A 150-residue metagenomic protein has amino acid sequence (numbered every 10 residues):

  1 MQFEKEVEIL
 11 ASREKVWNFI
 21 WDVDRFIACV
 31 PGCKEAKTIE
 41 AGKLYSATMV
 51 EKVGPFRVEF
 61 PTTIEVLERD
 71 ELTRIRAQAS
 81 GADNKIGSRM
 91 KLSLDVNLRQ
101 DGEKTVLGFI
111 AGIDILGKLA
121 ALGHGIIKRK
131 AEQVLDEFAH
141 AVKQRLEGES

Functional and structural regions predicted by a protein language model:
M1-S46, K52, G148-S150: Hydrophobic ligand-binding cavity/cleft-lining segments
Q2-E6, L44, E59-P61, R74 (+2 more regions): Intrinsic-disorder/low-complexity, polar/charged segments enriched in Ser/Thr/Lys/Arg/Asp/Glu/Gln
K5-V7, C33, P61-E68, L92-Q100: Hydrophobic/aromatic beta-strand elements that line small-molecule binding cavities or substrate pockets in beta-rich
S12, A41-G42, E71-L72, D101-K104: Short strand-connecting beta-turns/loops that link adjacent beta-strands
V16, F26, V66, F109 (+1 more regions): Hydrophobic pocket/interface hotspot
K37-A82, E137: Glycine-rich portal/gate segments that line the openings of hydrophobic small-molecule binding cavities
E68, L116-S150: A conserved amphipathic terminal alpha-helix motif
Q78-R129: Beta-strand/loop substructures that line and gate deep hydrophobic ligand-binding cavities in soluble
